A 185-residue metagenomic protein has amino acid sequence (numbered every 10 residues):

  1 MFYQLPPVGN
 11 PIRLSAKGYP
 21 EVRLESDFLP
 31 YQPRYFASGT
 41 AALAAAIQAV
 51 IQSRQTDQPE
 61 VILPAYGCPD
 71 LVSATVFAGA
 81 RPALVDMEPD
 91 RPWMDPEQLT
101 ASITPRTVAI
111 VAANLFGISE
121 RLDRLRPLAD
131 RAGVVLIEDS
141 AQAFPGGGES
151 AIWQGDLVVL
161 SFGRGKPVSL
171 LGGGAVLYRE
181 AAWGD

Functional and structural regions predicted by a protein language model:
M1-T56, A78: Conserved PLP-binding active-site segment in aminotransferase class I/II-type PLP enzymes
L29, A78-A80, A132, Q154: Short, structured coil segments at secondary-structure junctions
Y35, G39, L43, G67 (+2 more regions): Conserved donor sugar-nucleotide recognition element shared by glycan-biosynthetic enzymes
Y35, L84-D86, V159-S161: Structural signal for conserved beta-strand scaffold positions within catalytic alpha/beta enzyme cores
A44, V72-S73, E120-D123: Alpha-helical elements of the RecA-like P-loop NTPase motor core of helicases
I47-I103: Conserved PLP-anchoring active-site segment centered on the Schiff-base-forming lysine
D90-D185: Active-site phosphate-binding strand-loop segment of PLP-dependent enzymes
